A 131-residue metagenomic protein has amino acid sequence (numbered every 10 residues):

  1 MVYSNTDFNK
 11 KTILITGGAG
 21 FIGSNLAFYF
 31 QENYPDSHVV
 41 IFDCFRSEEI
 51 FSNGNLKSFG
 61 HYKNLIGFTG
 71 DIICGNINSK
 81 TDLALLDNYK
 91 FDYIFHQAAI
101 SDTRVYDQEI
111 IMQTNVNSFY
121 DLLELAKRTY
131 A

Functional and structural regions predicted by a protein language model:
M1-A131: N-terminal Rossmann-like NAD(P)+-binding domain of SDR-like oxidoreductases, especially those catalyzing
